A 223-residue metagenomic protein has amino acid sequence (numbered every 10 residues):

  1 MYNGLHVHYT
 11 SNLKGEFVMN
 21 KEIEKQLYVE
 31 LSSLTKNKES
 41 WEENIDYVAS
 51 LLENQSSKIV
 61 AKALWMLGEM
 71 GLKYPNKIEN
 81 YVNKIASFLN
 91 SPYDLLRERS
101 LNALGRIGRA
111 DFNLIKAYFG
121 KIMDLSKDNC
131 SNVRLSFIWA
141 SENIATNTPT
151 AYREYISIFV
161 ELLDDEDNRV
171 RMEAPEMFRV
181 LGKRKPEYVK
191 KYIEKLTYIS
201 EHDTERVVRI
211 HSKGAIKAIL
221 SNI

Functional and structural regions predicted by a protein language model:
V7-H8, N12-Y74, K213, K217: N-terminal alpha-helical scaffold/docking segments in eukaryotic complex subunits
K21-K25, S57-K58, D94-L95, N129-N132 (+2 more regions): Alpha-helix N-cap/helix-start positions at coil->helix boundaries
E24-L31, D46, A61-K62, R97-L101 (+3 more regions): Alpha-solenoid HEAT/ARM repeat scaffold
S32, G68-E69, G105, E142-N143 (+2 more regions): Structural signature of alpha-helical solenoid repeat scaffolds
E39-L51, P75-F88, F112-L125, P149-L162 (+2 more regions): Amphipathic alpha-helical scaffolding segments comprising HEAT/armadillo-like alpha-solenoid repeats
G71-Y74, G108-D111, A145, F178 (+2 more regions): Alpha-solenoid repeat junctions
I193-I223: Eukaryotic acidic, Ser/Thr-rich intrinsically disordered low-complexity regions
